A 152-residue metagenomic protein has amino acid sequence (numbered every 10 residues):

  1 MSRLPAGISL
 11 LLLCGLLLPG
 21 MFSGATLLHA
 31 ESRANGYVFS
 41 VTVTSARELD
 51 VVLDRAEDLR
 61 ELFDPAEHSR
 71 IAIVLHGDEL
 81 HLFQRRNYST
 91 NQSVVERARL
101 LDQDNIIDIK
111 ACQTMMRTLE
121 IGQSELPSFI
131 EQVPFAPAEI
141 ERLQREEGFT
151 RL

Functional and structural regions predicted by a protein language model:
M1-L4: Positively charged n-region of N-terminal signal peptides that target proteins for export
S9-G24: Bacterial N-terminal signal peptides
A25-L152: Secreted/extracellular ectodomain signature
